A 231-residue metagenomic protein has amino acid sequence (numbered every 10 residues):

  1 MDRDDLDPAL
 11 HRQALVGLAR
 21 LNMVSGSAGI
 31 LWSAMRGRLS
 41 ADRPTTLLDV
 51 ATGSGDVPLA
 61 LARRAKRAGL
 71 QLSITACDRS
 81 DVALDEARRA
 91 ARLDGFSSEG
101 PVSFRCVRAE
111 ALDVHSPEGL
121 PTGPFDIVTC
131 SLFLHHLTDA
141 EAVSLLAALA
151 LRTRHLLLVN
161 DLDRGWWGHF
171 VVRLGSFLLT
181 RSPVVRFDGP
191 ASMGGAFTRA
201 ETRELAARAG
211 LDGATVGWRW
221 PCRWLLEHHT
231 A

Functional and structural regions predicted by a protein language model:
D4, P8-S33, R38: Class I SAM-dependent methyltransferase Rossmann-like catalytic core, especially the SAM/SAH-binding loop
L48, S54-D56, A60-V114: Class I SAM-dependent methyltransferase SAM/SAH-binding core
D113-T122: Short conserved loop adjoining the S-adenosyl-L-methionine
T129: A conserved beta-strand element that flanks and buttresses the S-adenosyl-L-methionine
L137-A148: A short, conserved alpha-helix within the catalytic core of class I
T153-L162: Conserved beta-strand signature within the Rossmann-like core of class I S-adenosyl-L-methionine
L162-L211, T215: C-terminal alpha-helical "lid/dimerization" subdomain adjacent to the S-adenosyl-L-methionine
T215-A231: Core SAM-dependent methyltransferase catalytic element
